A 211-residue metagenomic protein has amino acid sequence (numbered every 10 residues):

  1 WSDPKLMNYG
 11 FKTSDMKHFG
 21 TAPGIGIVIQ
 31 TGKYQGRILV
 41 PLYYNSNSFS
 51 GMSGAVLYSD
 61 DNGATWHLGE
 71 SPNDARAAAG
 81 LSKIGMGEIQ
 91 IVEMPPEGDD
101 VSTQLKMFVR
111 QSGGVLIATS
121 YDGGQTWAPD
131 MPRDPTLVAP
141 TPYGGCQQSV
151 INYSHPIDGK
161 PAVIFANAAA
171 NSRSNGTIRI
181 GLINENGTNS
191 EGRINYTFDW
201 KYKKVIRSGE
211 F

Functional and structural regions predicted by a protein language model:
W1-F211: Asp-box/BNR beta-propeller blade signature and adjacent active/binding-site loops in extracellular glycan-interacting
